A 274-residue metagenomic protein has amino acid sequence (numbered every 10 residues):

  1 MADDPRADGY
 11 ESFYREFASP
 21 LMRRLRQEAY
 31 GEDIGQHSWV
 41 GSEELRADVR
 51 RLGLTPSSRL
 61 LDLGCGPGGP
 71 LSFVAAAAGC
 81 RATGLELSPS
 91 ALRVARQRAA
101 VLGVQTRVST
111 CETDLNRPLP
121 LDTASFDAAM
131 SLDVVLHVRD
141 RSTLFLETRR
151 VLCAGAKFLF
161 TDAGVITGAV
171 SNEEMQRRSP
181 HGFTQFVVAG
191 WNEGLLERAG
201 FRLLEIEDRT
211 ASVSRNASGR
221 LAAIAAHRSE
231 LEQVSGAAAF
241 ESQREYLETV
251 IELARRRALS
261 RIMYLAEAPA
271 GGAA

Functional and structural regions predicted by a protein language model:
M1-E28: N-terminal, positively charged/glycine-rich alpha-helical extensions of SAM-dependent methyltransferases
S38-P56: Conserved alpha-helix/loop element of class I SAM-dependent methyltransferases that forms part of the SAM/SAH-binding
L61-L63, P67-R117: Class I SAM-dependent methyltransferase SAM/SAH-binding core
L119-A128: A short acidic, Gly/Pro-enriched loop at the edge of an enzyme's catalytic core that lines a small-molecule cofactor
S142-K157: A short glycine-rich, Lys/Arg-flanked "PGG" loop and its adjoining helix->strand segment in the class I
A163-F183: Short, glycine-/aromatic-enriched active-site segment of Class I SAM-dependent methyltransferases
Q185-G200: Short alpha-helix
E205-A274: Conserved Class I S-adenosyl-L-methionine
